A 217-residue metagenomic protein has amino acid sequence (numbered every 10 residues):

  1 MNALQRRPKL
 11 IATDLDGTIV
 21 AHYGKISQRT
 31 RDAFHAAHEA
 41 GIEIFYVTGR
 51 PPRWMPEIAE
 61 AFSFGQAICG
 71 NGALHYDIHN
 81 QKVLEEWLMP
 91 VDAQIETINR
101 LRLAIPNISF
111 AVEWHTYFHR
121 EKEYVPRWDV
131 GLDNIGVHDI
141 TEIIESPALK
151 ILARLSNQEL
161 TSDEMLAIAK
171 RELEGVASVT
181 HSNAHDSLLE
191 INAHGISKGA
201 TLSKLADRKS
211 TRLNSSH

Functional and structural regions predicted by a protein language model:
M1-R7: Short, low-complexity, intrinsically disordered N-terminal peptides in bacterial proteins
R7-Y23: Asp-based phosphoryl-transfer active-site loop
I19, D77, V83-L84, D186-E190: A short acidic, helix-capping loop that chelates divalent metal ions and anchors anionic groups
K25-R127: Active-site phosphate-binding/coordination module
N107-R212: Conserved acidic, metal-coordinating active-site core of Asp-based, Mg2+-dependent phosphoryl-transfer enzymes
L213-H217: Positively charged, low-complexity/disordered segments
